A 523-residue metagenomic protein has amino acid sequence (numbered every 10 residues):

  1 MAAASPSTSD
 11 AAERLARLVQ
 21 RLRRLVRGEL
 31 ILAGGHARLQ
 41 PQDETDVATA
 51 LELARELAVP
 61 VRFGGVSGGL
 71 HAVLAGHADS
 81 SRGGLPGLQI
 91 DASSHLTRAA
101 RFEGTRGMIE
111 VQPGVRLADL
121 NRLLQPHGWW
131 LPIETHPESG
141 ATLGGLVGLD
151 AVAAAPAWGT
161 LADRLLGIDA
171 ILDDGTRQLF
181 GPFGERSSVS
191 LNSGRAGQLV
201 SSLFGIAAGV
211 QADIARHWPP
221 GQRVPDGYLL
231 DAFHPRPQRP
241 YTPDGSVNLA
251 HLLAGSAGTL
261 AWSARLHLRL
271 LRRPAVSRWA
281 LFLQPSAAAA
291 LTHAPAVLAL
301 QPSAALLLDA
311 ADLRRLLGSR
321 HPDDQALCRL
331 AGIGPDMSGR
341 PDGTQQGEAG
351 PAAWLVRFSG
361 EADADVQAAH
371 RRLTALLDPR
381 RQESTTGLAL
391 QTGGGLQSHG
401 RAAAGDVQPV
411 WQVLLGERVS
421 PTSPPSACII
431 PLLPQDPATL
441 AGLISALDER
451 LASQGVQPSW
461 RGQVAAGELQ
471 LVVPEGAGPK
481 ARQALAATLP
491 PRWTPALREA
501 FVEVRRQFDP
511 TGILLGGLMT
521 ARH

Functional and structural regions predicted by a protein language model:
A2-A4, T8-A11, L15, L489 (+1 more regions): Intrinsic disorder at enzyme termini
L30-A33, L39-P41, P60-G65, I90-A92 (+12 more regions): General beta-strand structural signal in soluble alpha/beta enzymes
L30-E103, M108-P113, W129-I133, Q454 (+1 more regions): Glycine-rich N-terminal segment of FAD-binding domains in flavoprotein oxidoreductases, spanning the beta-loop-helix
A54, A58-V61, L124, V297 (+4 more regions): A generic structural signal for well-ordered alpha-helical segments
A72, E138-V147, D312-L316, H321-D324: Beta-rich nucleic-acid/ligand-interaction surfaces
A99-A100, A118, P126-A289, T511-L515: FAD-binding subdomain of flavoenzyme oxidoreductases
S246, A250-P491, P495, A521-H523: C-terminal substrate-recognition/cap domain of FAD-linked oxidoreductases
